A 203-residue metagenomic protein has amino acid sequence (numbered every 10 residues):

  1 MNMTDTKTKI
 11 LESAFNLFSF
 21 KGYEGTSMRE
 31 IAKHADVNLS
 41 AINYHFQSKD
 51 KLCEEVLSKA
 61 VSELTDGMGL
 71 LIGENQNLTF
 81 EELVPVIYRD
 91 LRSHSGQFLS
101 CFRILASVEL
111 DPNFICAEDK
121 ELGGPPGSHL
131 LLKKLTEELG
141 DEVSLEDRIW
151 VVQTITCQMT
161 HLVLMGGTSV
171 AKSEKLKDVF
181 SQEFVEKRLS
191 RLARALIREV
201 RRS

Functional and structural regions predicted by a protein language model:
M1-T4, R198, R202-S203: N-terminal intrinsically disordered/low-complexity leader segments
M3, K7-F15: Short, leucine-enriched amphipathic alpha-helices that occur as contiguous helical runs
K9, L17-K51, E55: Helix-turn-helix
E55, G69-S100, R148-I155: Hydrophobic alpha-helical connector segments
S58-L64: Short, basic, alpha-helical segments at the C-terminal edge of helix-turn-helix-like DNA-binding modules
E82, S95-E118, G166-A171: Amphipathic alpha-helical segments used for helix-helix packing
R103-S107, L145-T168, R188-L192: Hydrophobic alpha-helical segments that form the core of small-molecule binding pockets and/or dimer interfaces
N113-L139, I149, S190-R191: Amphipathic alpha-helical packing segments from all-alpha helical-bundle domains
